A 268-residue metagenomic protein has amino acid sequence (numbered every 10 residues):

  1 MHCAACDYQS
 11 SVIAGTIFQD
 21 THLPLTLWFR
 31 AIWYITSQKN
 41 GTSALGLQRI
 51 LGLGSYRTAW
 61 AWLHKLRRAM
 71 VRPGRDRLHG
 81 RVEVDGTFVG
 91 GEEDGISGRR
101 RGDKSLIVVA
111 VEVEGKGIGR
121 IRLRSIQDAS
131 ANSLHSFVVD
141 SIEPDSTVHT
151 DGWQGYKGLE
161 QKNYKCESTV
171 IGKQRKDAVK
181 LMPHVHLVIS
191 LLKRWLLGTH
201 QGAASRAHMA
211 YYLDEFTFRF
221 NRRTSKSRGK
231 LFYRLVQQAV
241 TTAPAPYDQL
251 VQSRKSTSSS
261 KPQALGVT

Functional and structural regions predicted by a protein language model:
M1-T268: Residue-level recognition of single "structural anchor" positions that define or cap local secondary structure
